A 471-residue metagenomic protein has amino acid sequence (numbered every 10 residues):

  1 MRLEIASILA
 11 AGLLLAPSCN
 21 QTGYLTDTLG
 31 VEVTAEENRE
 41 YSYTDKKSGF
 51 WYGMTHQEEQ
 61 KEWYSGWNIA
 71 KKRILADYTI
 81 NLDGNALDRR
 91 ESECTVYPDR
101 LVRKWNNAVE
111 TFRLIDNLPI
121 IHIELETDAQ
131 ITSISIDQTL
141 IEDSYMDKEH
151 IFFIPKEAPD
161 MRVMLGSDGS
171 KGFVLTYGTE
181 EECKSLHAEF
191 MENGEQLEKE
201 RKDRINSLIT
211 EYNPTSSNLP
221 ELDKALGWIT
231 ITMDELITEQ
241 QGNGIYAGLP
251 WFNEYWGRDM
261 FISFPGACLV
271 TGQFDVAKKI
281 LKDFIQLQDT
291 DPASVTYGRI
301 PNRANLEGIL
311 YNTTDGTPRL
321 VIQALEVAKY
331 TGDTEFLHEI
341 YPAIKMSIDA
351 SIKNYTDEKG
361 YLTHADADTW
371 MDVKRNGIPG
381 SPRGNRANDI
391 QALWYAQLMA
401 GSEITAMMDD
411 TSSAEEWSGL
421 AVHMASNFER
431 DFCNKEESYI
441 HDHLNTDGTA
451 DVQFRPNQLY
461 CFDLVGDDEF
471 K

Functional and structural regions predicted by a protein language model:
M1-S7: Bacterial N-terminal signal peptides that target proteins for export
I8-L13, S18-S217, Q273: Terminal accessory carbohydrate-recognition/targeting modules of carbohydrate-active enzymes
A35-G66, K72, S381-A392, G448-K471: Aromatic (Trp/Tyr) and acidic
L186-N193, L197-E200, E221-W228, G272-Q286 (+4 more regions): Extended, well-ordered alpha-helical scaffold segments
E192-P250: An acidic-aromatic substrate-binding cleft motif
L236-P250, Q288-L306, K353-P379, R430-D447: Glycine- and aromatic-rich loop/turn segments at beta-sheet edges
N253-H364, A387-Q391, Y395, D451: Aromatic-rich carbohydrate-recognition surfaces in CAZymes
V295-T296, K353-A365, R383-A387, L393-K471: Catalytic cores of carbohydrate-active enzymes
